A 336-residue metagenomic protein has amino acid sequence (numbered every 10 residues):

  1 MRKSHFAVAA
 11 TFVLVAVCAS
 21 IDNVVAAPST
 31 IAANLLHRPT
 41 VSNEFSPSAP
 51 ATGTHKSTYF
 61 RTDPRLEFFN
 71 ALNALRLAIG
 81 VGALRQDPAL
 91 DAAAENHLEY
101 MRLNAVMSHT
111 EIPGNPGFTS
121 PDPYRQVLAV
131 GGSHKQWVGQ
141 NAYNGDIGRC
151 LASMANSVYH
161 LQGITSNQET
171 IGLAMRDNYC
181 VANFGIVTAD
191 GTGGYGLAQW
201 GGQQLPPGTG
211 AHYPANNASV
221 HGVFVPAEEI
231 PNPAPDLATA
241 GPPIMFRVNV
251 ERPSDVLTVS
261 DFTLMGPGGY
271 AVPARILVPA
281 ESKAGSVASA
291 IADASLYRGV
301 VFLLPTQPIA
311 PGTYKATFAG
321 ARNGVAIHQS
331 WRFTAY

Functional and structural regions predicted by a protein language model:
M1-V8: Bacterial N-terminal signal peptides that target proteins for export
A9-V17: Bacterial N-terminal signal peptides
C18-A19, T30: Short linear motifs centered on Gly/Pro in flexible linkers and helix caps
D22-V25: Sec/Tat signal peptide C-region and signal peptidase I cleavage site
A27-R252, L257-D261, G266, K315-F318: Functional surface patches built around histidine and acidic residues
P235-Y336: Acidic, low-complexity Ser/Thr/Gly/Pro-rich repeat segments typical of extracellular/periplasmic and surface-exposed
